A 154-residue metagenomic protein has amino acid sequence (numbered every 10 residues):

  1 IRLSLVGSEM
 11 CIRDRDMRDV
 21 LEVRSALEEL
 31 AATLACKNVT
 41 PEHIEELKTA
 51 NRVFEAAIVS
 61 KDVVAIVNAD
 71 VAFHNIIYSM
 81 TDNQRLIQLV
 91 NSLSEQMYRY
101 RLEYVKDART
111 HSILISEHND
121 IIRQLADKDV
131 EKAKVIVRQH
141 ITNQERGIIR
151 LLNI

Functional and structural regions predicted by a protein language model:
I1-G7, C11: Single conserved hydrophobic/aromatic residue that forms the stacking wall/gate of nucleotide- or nucleobase-binding
M10, V59-D62: Short coil/turn linkers that connect adjacent helices within long alpha-helical scaffolds, especially alpha-solenoid
R13-D19, V23-V39, A69-A108, Q144-G147: Hydrophobic, amphipathic alpha-helical faces that serve as interaction scaffolds
D14, S25, P41, E45-K48 (+1 more regions): Amphipathic alpha-helical repeat elements characteristic of tetratricopeptide repeat
E29, K48-S60, A72, E95-I154: C-terminal all-alpha effector/ligand-binding and dimerization domain of prokaryotic HTH-type transcriptional repressors
